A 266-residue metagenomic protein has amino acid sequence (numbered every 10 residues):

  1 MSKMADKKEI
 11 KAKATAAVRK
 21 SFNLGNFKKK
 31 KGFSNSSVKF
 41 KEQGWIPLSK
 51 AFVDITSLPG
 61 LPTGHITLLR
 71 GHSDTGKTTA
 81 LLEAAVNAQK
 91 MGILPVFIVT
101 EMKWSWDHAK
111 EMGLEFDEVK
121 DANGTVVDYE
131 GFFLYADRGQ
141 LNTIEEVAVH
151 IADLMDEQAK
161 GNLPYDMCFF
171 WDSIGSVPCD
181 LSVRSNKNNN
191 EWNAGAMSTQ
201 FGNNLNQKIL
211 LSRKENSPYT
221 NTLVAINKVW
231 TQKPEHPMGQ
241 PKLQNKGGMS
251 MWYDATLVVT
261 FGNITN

Functional and structural regions predicted by a protein language model:
K3-D128: The Walker A/P-loop phosphate-binding site
P47, G76-E83, K103-W104, N142 (+3 more regions): Charged, alpha-helix-enriched surfaces in structured cytosolic catalytic cores of large nucleotide-utilizing machines
P59-P62, N87-M91, E115-F116, L154-P164 (+2 more regions): Conserved catalytic network of the ASCE P-loop NTPase/AAA+ motor domain
I66-L68, F97, F133-L134, V258-T260: Conserved beta-strand scaffold positions in the cores of enzyme catalytic domains, especially in NTP/NDP-utilizing
H72, M91-N193, M197-Q200: Conserved inter-motif catalytic segment of the P-loop NTP-binding fold
T75, S176-P178, T231-K233: Short acidic, S/G/P-rich loop/turn micro-motifs used as interaction or catalytic elements
W192-N266: Phosphate-binding/switch region of NTP-binding enzymes
